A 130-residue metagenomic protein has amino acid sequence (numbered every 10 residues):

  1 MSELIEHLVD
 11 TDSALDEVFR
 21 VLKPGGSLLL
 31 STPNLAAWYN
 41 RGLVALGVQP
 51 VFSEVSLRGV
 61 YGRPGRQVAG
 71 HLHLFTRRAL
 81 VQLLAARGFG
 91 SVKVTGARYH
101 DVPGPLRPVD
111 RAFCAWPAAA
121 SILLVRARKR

Functional and structural regions predicted by a protein language model:
M1-S2: A short beta-strand submotif of the Rossmann-like class I SAM-dependent methyltransferase core that lines
E6: Active-site beta-alpha loop architecture of Rossmann-like, nucleotide-cofactor-dependent enzymes
V9-K23, S27-K129: S-adenosyl-L-methionine-dependent methyltransferase catalytic module, highlighting the catalytic core
